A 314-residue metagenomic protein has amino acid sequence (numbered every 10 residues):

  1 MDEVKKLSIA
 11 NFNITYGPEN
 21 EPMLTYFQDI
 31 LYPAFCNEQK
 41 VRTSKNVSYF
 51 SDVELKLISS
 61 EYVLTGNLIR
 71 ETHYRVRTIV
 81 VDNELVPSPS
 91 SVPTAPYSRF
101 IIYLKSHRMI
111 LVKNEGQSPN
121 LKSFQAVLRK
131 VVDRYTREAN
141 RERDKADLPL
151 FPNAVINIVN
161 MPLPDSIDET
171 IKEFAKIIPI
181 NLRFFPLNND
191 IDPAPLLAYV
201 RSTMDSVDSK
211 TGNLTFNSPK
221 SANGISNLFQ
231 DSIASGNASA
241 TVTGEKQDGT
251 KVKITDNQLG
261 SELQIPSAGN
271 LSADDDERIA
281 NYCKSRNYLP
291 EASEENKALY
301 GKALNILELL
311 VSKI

Functional and structural regions predicted by a protein language model:
M1-I79, G116-I314: Terminal interaction module
V80-L85: Short Pro/Gly-enriched beta-strand edge/turn motifs at strand-loop
V86-I101, S166-T170: Catalytic micro-motifs at enzyme active sites that drive phosphoryl/nucleotidyl and oxygen chemistry
T94, K105, F174-K176: A short, structural micro-pattern
Y97, R108, P179: Broad gene-expression machinery/nucleic-acid interaction feature
I101-V112: Glycine-rich, often proline-containing surface loops adjacent to acidic residues and nearby aromatics that form
